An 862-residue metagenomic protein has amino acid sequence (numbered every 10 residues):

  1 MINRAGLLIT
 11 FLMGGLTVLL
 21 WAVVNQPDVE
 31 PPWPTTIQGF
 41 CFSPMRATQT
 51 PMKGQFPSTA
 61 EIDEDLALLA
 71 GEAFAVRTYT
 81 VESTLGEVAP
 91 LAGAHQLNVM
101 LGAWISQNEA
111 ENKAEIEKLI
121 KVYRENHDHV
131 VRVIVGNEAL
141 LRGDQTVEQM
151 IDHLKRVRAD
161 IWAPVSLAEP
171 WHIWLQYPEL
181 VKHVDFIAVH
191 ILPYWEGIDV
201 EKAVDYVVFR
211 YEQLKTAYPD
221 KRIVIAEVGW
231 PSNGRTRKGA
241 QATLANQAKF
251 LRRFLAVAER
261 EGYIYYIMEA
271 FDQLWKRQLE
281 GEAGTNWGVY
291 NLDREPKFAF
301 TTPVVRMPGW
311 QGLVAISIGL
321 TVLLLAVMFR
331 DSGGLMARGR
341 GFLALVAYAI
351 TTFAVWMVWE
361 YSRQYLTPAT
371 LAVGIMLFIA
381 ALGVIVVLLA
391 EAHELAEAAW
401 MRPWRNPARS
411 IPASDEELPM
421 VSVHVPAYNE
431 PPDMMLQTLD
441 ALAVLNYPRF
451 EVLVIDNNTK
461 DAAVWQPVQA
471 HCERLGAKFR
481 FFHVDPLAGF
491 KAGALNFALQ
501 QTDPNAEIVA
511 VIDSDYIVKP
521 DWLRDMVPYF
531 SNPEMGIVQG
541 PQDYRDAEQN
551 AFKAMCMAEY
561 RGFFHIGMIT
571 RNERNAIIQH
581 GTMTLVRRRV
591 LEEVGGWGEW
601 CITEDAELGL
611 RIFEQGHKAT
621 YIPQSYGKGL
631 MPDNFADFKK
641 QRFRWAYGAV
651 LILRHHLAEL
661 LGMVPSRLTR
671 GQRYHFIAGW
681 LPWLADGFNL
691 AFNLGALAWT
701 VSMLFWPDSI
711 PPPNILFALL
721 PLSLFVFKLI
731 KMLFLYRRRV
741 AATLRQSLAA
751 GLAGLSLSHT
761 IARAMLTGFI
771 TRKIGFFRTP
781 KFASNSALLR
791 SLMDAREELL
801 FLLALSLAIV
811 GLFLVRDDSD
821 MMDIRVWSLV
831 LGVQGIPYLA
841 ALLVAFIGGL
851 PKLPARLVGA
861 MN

Functional and structural regions predicted by a protein language model:
P31, A47, P51-G54, T236-L244 (+2 more regions): Aromatic-rich peripheral "rim/lid" segments of glycoside hydrolase catalytic domains that contact and position glycan
H95, L101, V131, E169-R210 (+1 more regions): Aromatic- and acid-rich polysaccharide-binding/catalytic face of secreted or lumenal carbohydrate-active enzymes
G334-V386, A413, P682-G775, S791-N862: Membrane-embedded multi-pass helical conduit in multi-pass membrane proteins, especially envelope-biosynthetic
P419-S422, E451, E592, E607: Cell-envelope/extracellular polymer assembly enzymes that use nucleotide-activated donors
L439-R449: Short, acidic, metal-binding catalytic loop of nucleotide-sugar glycosyltransferases
P448, D456-V468, D485-A488: A conserved acidic beta->alpha catalytic loop
A470-E507, P520-I602, E607, R611-E614 (+2 more regions): Long helical/loop segments within the catalytic core of UDP-sugar-dependent glycosyltransferases, especially the large
I512-I517, W600: The conserved acidic donor/metal-binding loop of glycosyltransferases
